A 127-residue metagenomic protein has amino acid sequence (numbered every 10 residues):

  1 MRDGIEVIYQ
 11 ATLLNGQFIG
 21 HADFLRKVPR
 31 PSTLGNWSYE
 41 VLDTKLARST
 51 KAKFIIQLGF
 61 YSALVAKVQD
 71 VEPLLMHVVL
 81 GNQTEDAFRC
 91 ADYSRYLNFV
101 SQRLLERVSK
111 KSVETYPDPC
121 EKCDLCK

Functional and structural regions predicted by a protein language model:
M1-T44, R48-K51: Catalytic cores of nuclease domains that cleave nucleic-acid phosphodiester backbones
I5, G35, Q57, R89-D92 (+1 more regions): A general marker of short, structured functional hotspots
I5-E6, L42-D43, Q57, E85 (+1 more regions): Generic alpha-helix detector with strongest preference for long hydrophobic helices that associate with membranes
F24, Y61, C123: A residue-level signal for conserved active-site and pocket-lining positions in enzyme catalytic cores
K45, S49-A52, L64-K127: Metal-dependent nuclease catalytic regions and adjoining charged, substrate-binding loops involved in nucleic-acid end
I56-F60, L64: Short amphipathic alpha-helical face segments that pack within enzyme cores and frequently flank/anchor catalytic
